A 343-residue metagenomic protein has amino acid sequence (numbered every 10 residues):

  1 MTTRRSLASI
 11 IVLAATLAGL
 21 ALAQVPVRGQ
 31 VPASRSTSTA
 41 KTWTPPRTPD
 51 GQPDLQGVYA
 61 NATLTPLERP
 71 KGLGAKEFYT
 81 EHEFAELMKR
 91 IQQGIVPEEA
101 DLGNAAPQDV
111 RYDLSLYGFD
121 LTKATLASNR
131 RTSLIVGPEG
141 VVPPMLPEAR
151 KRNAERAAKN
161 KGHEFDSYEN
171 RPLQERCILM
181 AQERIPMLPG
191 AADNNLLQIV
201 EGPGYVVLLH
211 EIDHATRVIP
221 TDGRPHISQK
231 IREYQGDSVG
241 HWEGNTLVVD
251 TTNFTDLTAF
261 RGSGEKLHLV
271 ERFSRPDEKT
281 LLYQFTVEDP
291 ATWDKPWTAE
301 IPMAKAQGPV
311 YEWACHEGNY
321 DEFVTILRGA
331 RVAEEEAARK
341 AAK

Functional and structural regions predicted by a protein language model:
T2-K343: PEST-like low-complexity, intrinsically disordered acidic/proline/serine-rich tracts that flank trafficking/processing
